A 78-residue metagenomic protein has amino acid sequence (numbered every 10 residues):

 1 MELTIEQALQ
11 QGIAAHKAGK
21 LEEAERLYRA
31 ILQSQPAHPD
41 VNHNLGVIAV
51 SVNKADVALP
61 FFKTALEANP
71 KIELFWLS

Functional and structural regions predicted by a protein language model:
E2-A30, D40, V50-A68, L74: Structural signature of tandem alpha-helical TPR/SEL1-like repeats, specifically the intra-repeat loop/turn
V47: Short, conserved aromatic-histidine micro-motifs
